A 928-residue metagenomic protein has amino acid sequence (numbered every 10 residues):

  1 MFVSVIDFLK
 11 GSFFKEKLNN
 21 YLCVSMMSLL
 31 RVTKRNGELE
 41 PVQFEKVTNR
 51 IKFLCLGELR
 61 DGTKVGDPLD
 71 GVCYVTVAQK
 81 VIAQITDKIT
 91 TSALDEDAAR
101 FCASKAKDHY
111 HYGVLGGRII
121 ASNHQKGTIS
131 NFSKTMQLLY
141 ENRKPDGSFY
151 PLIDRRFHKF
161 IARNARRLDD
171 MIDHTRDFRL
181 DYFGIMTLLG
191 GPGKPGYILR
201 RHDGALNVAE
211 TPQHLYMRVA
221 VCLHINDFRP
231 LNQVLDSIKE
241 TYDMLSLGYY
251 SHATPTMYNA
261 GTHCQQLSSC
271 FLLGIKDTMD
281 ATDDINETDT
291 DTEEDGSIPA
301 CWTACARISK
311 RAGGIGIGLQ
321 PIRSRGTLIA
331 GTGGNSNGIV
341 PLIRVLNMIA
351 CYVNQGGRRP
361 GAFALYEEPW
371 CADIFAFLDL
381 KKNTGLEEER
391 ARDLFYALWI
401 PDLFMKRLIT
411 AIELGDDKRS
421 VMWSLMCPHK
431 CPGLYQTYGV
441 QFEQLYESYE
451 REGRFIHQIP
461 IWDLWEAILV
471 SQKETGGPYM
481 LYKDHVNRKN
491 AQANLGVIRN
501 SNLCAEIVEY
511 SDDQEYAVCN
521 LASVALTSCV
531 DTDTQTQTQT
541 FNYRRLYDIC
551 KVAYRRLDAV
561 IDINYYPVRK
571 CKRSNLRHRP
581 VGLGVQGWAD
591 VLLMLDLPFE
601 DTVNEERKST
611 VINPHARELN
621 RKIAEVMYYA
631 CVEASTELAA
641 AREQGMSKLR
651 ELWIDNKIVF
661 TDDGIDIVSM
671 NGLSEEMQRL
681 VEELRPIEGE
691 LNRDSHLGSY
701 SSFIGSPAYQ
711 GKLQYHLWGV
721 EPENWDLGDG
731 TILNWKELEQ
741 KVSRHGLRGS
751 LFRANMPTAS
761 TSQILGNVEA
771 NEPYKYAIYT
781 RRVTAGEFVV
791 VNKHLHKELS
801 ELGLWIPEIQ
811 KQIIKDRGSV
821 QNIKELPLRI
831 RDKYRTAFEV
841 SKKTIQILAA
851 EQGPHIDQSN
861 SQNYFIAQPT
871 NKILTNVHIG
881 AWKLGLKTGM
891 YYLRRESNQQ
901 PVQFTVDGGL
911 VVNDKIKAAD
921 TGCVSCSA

Functional and structural regions predicted by a protein language model:
V5, L9, L22-A928: Extended catalytic cores of very large enzyme megasubunits
K17-N19: Polybasic, lysine-rich low-complexity intrinsically disordered segments
